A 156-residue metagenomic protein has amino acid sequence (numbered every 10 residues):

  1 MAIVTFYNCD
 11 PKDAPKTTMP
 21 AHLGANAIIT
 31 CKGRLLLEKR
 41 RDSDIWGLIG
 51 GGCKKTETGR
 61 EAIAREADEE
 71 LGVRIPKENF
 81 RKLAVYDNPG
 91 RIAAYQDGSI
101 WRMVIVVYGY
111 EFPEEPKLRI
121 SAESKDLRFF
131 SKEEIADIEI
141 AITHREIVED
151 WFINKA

Functional and structural regions predicted by a protein language model:
M1-N26, G98: Acidic, metal-coordinating catalytic segment for phosphate/diphosphate chemistry, firing primarily on the Nudix
M19, I45-W46, N88-R91: Short, solvent-exposed loop/turn segments at secondary-structure junctions
L23-A25, G33, V104-V106, K125: Change "...and in nucleic-acid phosphodiester-cleaving endonucleases..." to "...and in nucleic-acid processing enzymes
T30-E70, R74: Conserved Nudix-box catalytic region and its N-terminal flanking loop in Nudix hydrolases and closely related
G33, S43, P113-E115, K125: A generic structural motif
R74-V85: A short coil-to-beta-strand element that immediately follows conserved catalytic motifs
Y86-K117: Active-site-adjacent beta-strand/loop module that shapes the phosphate/pyrophosphate-binding cleft
V107-E111, L118-D150: NUDIX/MutT-family hydrolases
